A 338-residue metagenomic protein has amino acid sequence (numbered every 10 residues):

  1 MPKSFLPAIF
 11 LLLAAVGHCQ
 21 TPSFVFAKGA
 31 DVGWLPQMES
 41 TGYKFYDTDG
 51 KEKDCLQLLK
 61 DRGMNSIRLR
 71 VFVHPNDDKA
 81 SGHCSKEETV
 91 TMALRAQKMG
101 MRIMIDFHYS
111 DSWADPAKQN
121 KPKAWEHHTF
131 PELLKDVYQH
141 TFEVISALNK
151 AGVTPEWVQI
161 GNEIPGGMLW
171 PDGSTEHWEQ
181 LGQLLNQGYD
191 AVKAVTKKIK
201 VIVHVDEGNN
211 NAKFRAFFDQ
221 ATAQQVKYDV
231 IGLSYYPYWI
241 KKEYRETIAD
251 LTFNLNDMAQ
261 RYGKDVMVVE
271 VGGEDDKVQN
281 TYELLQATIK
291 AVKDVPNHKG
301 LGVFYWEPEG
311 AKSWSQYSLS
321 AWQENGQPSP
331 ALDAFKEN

Functional and structural regions predicted by a protein language model:
M1-P22: Bacterial Sec-dependent N-terminal signal peptides
P22-R102, S110-V137, E143, G232: N-terminal substrate-binding region of glycoside hydrolase catalytic domains
F24, D54-G63, T91-M99, S146-V153 (+4 more regions): Acidic (Asp/Glu)-rich catalytic clusters
K28-A30, I67-L69, I103-F107, E156-I160 (+4 more regions): Hydrophobic faces of well-ordered beta-strands that scaffold small-molecule active sites in alpha/beta enzyme cores
V32-L35, F72-H74, H108-S112, I160-P165 (+4 more regions): Active-site beta-loop-alpha junctions enriched in small/polar residues
S40-K44, D257-G263, D275-N338: Aromatic-rich peripheral "rim/lid" segments of glycoside hydrolase catalytic domains that contact and position glycan
G82-V90, A114-Q220, Q225-Y228, W239-F253 (+2 more regions): Active-site cleft segment of glycoside hydrolase catalytic domains centered on the general acid/base Glu
T252-Q260, V268-G273: Ligand-binding grooves and catalytic loops that recognize ribose/phosphate and carbohydrate rings, and esterified lipid
